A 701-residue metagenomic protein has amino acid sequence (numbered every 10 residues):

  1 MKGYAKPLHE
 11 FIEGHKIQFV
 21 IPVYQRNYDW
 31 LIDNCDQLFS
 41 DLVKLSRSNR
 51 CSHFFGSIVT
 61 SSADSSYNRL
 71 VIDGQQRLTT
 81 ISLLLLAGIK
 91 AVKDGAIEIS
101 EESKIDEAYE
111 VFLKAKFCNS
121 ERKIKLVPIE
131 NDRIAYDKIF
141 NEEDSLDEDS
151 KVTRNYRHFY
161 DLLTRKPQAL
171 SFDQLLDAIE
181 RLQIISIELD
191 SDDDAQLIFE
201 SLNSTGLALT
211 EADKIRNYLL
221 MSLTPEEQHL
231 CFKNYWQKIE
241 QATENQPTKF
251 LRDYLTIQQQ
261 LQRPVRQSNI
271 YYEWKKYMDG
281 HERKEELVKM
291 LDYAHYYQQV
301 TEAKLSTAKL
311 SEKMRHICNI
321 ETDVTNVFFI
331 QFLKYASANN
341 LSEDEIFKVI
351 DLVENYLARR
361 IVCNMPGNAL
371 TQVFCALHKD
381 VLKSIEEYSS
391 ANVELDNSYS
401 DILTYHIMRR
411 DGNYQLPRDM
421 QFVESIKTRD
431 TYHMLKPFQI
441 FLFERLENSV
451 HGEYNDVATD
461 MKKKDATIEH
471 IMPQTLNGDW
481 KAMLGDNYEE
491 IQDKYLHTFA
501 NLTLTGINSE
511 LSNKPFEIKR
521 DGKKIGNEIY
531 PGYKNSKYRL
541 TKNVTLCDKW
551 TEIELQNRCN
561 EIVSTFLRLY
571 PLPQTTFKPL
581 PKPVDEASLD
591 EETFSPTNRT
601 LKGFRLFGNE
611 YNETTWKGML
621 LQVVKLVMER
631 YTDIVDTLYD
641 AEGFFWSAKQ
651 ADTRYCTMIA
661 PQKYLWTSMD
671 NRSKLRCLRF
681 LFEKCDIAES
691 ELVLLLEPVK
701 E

Functional and structural regions predicted by a protein language model:
K2-Q262, D521-R539, V544-T575: Glycine- and hydrophobic-rich flexible loops that cap the catalytic core of alpha/beta enzyme folds
D36, T79-S82, S150-R157, D173 (+13 more regions): Non-catalytic, well-ordered alpha-helical scaffold segments
D41-Y67, E394-V544, I562-V563: Betabetaalpha-Me/HNH-type nuclease active-site subdomain
R47-C51, R77, D94-I97, D161-A169 (+23 more regions): Intrinsically disordered or highly flexible coil/loop and linker segments, enriched in small and charged/polar residues
R69-R77, Q174-I179, I187-D194, E211 (+7 more regions): Secondary-structure capping and boundary motifs in well-ordered enzyme cores
F199-S201, E211-R216, Q267, Y271 (+6 more regions): Composition- and surface-driven signal marking solvent-exposed, interaction-prone regions in large proteins
A212-I215, M221-F443, N543-L546: A cross-family structural signal marking well-folded subdomains
N557, S564-E701: Intrinsically disordered, charged low-complexity linkers and terminal tails that flank or connect structured domains
